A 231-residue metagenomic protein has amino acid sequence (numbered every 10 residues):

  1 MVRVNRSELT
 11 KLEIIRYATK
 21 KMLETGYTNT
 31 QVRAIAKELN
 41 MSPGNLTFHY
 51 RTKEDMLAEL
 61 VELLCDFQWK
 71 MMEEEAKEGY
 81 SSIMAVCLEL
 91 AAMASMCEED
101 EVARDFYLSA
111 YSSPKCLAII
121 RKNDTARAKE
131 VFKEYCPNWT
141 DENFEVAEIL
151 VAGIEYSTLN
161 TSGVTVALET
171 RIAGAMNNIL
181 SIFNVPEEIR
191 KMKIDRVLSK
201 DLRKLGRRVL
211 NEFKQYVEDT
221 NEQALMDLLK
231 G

Functional and structural regions predicted by a protein language model:
R3, M41, L46, L60-V61 (+1 more regions): Feature detects amphipathic, helix-rich regulatory segments
R3, T10, I14-Y17: N-terminal positioning helix adjacent to the helix-turn-helix/winged-helix DNA-binding module
E13, K21-D55, E59: Helix-turn-helix
Y17-T25, K70-M71, M96, L150 (+1 more regions): Solvent-exposed, amphipathic alpha-helical segments
E59, K70-A103, R121-A126: Hydrophobic alpha-helical connector segments
E73, F106-S113, R196: Short linear capping/connector segments at secondary-structure termini
S109-L159, T165-S181: Amphipathic alpha-helical packing segments from all-alpha helical-bundle domains
K129-E134, V164-G231: C-terminal peripheral helix-coil segments that are non-catalytic and often amphipathic
